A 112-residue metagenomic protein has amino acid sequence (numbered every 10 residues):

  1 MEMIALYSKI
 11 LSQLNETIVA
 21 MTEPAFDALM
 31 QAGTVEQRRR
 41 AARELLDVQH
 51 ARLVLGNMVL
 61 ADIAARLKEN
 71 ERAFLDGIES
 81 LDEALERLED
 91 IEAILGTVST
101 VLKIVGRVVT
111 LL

Functional and structural regions predicted by a protein language model:
E2-L88: Short amphipathic alpha-helical segments that predominantly mediate membrane engagement
D82-L112: Short, cationic, amphipathic peptide segments
